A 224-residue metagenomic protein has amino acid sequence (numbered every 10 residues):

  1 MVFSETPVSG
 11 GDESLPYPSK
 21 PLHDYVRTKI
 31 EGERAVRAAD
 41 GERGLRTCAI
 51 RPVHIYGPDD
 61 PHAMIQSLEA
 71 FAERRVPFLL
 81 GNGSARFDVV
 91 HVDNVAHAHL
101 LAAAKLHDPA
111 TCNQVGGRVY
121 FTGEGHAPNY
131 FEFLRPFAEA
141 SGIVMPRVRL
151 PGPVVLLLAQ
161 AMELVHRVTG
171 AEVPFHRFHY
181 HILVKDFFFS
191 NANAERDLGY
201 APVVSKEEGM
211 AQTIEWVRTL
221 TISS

Functional and structural regions predicted by a protein language model:
M1-Y25: Conserved Rossmann-fold NAD(P)-dependent oxidoreductase catalytic core, especially the SDR/UDP-sugar
L15-P21, E69-V90, N94, A98-A102 (+3 more regions): A conserved pocket-lining segment of Rossmann-fold NAD(P)-dependent short-chain dehydrogenase/reductase
K20-C48: Active-site Tyr-X1-5-Lys
H23, R27, F87-D93, G125-P128 (+2 more regions): Residue-level signal for the nucleotide or nucleotide-sugar donor/cofactor binding architecture
A39-F87, V92, L100-L101, F137: NAD(P)-dependent short-chain dehydrogenase/reductase
V92, Q160-R167, A171-A201: Conserved C-terminal active-site "lid" loop/helix of NAD(P)H-dependent oxidoreductases that clamps the redox cofactor
K105-P174, E207-I214: Mid/C-terminal beta-alpha module of Rossmann-like enzyme folds, strongest in SDR-family dehydrogenases/epimerases
N191-D197, A201, S205-S224: Amphipathic terminal alpha-helices
